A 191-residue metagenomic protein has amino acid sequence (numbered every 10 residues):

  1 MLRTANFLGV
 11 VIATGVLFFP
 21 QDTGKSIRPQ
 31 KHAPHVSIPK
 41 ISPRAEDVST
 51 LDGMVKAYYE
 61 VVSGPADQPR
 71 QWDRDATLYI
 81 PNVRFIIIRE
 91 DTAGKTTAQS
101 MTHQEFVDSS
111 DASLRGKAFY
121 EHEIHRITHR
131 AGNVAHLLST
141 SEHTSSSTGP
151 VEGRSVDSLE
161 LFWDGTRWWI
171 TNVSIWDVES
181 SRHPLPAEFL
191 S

Functional and structural regions predicted by a protein language model:
L2-Q21: Sec-dependent N-terminal signal peptides
D22-A33, H136, R154-P184: Short beta-strand edge/turn micro-motifs at domain boundaries
D22-L78, F189-S191: Short, low-complexity N-terminal intrinsically disordered segments enriched in polar/charged residues
Y58, D75, V83, L137 (+1 more regions): Hydrophobic pocket/interface hotspot
V62, Y79, I87, S141-H143 (+1 more regions): Short beta-strand segments enriched in hydrophobic/aromatic residues within well-folded beta-rich domains
W72-R84, I88-K95: Acidic helix-start/capping segments at beta-turn-to-alpha-helix junctions
L78-I80, G132, V156: Extracytoplasmic
R84-F85, A93-P150: Surface-exposed, charged secondary-structure patches
